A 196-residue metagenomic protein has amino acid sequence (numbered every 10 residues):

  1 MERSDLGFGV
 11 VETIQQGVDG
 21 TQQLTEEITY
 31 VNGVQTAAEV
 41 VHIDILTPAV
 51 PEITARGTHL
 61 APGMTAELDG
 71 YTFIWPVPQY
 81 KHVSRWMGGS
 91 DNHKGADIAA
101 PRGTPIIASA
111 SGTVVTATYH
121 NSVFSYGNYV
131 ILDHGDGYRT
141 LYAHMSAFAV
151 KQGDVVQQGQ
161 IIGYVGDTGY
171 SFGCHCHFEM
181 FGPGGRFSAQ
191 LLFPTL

Functional and structural regions predicted by a protein language model:
M1-L68: Extracellular modular ligand-binding repeats in secreted and cell-surface proteins
E2-S4, H59-G127, Q158: Surface-exposed, glycine-biased beta-strand/turn segments
T25, V41-H42, H120, M145 (+2 more regions): Residue-level structural signal for beta-strand termini and adjacent loop
T36-E39, V115, T140, I162 (+1 more regions): Generic structural signal for well-ordered beta-strand positions
H42-I43, T47, D69-P76, A99-R102 (+2 more regions): Acidic, glycine-rich catalytic/binding loops that coordinate metals and/or anionic ligands
R85, A100, T116, H144-A147 (+1 more regions): A residue-level detector for short acidic-glycine micro-motifs
H93-A96, S109-A149, C174-G182: Zn2+-dependent peptidoglycan hydrolase active-site motif and core
I98, N128-L132, Q157-G169: Short hydrophobic beta/alpha edge segments that flank linear recognition/processing sites
